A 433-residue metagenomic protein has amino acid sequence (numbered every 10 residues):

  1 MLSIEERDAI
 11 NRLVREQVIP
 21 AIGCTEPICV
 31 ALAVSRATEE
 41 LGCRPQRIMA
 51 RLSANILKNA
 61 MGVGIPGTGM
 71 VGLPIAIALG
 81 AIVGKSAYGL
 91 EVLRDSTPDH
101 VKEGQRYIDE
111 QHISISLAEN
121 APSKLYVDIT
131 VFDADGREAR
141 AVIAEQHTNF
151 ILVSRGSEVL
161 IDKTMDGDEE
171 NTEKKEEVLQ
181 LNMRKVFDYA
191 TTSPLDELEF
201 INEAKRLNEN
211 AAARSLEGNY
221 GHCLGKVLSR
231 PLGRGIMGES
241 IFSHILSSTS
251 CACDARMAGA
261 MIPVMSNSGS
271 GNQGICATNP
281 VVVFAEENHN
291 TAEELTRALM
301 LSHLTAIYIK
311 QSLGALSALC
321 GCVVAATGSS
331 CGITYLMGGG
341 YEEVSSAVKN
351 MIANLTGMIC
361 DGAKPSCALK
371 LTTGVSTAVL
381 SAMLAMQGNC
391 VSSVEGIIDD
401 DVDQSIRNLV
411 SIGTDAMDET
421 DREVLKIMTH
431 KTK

Functional and structural regions predicted by a protein language model:
M1-N11, C43-I56, S240-G259, A292-I309 (+1 more regions): Acidic-glycine-rich active-site phosphate/pyrophosphate-binding loop
L2, A21-T25, N55-I56, I143-H147 (+7 more regions): A structural signal for small-residue-enriched, beta-sheet-centric alpha/beta enzyme cores and oligomeric scaffold folds
L2, R44-I48, Y88-L93, S114-L117 (+8 more regions): Flexible, glycine/charged-enriched surface loops at secondary-structure junctions
I10-P20, N55-V63, A255-S266, A306-L316 (+1 more regions): Glycine/charged-rich beta-loop-alpha catalytic/anionic-binding loops adjacent to active sites
P20-R36, I262-N279, G321-V324: Conserved phosphate/anionic-ligand binding catalytic regions in large, soluble enzymes, centered on
A31-V131: Early transmembrane hairpin of solute transport permeases
T38, F284-T291, L295-R297, I307-T373 (+1 more regions): Hydrophobic alpha-helical bundle architecture
D109-G259, K426-K433: Signature of multi-pass transmembrane helix bundles
